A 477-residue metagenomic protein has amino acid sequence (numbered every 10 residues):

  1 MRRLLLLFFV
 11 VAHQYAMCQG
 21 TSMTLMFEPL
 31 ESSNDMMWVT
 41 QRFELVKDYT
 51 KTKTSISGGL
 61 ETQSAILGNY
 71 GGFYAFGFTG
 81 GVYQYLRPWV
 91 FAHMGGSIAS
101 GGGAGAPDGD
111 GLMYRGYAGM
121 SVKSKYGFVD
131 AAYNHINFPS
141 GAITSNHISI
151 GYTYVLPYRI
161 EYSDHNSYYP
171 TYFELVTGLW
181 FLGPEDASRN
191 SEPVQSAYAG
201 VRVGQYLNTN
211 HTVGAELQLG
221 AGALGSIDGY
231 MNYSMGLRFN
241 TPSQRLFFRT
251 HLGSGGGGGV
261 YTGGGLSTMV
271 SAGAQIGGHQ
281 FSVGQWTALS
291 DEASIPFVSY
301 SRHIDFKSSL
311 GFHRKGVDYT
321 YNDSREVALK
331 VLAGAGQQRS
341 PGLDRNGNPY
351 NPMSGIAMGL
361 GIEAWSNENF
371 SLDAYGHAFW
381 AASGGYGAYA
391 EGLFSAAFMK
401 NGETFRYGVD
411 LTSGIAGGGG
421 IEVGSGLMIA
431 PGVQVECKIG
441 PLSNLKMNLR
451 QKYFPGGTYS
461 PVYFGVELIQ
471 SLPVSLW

Functional and structural regions predicted by a protein language model:
M1-G20: Bacterial Sec-dependent N-terminal signal peptides
Q19-M23, T50-G58, P88-M94, K125-V129 (+12 more regions): Outer-envelope beta-barrel architecture signal
F27-S33, T62-G68, I98-A104, S124-Y126 (+15 more regions): Transmembrane beta-strands of outer-membrane beta-barrel pores
P29-L45, G58, I66, P139 (+2 more regions): Surface-exposed strand-loop-strand hairpins of Gram-negative outer-membrane beta-barrel proteins
M37-F43, G72-F78, D110-G116, T144-I148 (+8 more regions): Residues that define the transmembrane beta-barrel architecture of outer-membrane proteins
E44-A104, G204-V260, G359-L427, C437-I439 (+1 more regions): Gram-negative (and chloroplast) outer-membrane scaffold detector with strong preference for beta-barrel transmembrane
E44-V46, T79-V82, Y117-S121, S149-T153 (+8 more regions): Outer-membrane beta-barrel architecture
F128, T144-L182, S294-D318, S324-S340 (+1 more regions): Outer-membrane beta-barrel "beta-signal"
